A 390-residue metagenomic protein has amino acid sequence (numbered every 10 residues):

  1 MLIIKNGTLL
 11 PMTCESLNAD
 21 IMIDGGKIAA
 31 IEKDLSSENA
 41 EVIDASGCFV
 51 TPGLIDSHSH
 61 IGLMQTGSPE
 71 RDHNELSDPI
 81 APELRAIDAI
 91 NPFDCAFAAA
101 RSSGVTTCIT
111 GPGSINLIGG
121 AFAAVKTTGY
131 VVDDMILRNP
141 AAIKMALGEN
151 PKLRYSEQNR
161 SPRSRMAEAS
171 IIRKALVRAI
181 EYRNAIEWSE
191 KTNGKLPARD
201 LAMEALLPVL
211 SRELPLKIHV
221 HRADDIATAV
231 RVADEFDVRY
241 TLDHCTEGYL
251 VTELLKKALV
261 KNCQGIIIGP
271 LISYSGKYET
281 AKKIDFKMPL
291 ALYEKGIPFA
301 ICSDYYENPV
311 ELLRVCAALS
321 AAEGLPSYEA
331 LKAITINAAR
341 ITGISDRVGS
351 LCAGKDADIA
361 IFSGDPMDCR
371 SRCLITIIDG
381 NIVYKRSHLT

Functional and structural regions predicted by a protein language model:
L2-I4, S37-I87: Replace "His-x-His-based motif
K5-P11, R340, C352-T390: C-terminal cap of metal-dependent C-N hydrolases
G7, I21, G26, G47 (+10 more regions): Divalent metal-coordination and catalytic microenvironments
L9-P52: Histidine-rich, glycine-flanked metal-binding segment
T66, R71-L76, A81-L84, P215 (+3 more regions): His/Asp/Glu-enriched, well-ordered alpha-helical/loop segment that forms or immediately abuts the divalent-metal
G67-I90, V131, A142-Q158, K195-L196 (+2 more regions): Active-site gating loops and adjacent loop-to-helix segments of metal-dependent hydrolytic enzymes
A86, R183-D285, A300, R340-T342 (+2 more regions): Active-site core of metal-dependent hydrolases
R101-Y240: Polyanionic/metal-chelating signatures
